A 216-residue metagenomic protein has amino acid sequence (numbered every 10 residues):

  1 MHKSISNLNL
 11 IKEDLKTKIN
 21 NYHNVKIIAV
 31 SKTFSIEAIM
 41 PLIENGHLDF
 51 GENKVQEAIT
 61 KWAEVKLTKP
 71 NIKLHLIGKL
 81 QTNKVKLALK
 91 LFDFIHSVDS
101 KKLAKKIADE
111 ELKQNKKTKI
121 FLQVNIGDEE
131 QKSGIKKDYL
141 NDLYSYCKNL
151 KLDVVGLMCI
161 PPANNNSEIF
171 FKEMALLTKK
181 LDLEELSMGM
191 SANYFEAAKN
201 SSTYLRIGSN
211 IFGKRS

Functional and structural regions predicted by a protein language model:
M1-E185, M190-A192, A198-N200: Conserved alpha/beta-domain cores
T203-Y204: Divalent-metal-activated hydrolytic enzyme cores
I211-S216: Expand to "…catalyze enediolate/carbanion chemistry for C-C bond making/breaking, isomerization, decarboxylation
